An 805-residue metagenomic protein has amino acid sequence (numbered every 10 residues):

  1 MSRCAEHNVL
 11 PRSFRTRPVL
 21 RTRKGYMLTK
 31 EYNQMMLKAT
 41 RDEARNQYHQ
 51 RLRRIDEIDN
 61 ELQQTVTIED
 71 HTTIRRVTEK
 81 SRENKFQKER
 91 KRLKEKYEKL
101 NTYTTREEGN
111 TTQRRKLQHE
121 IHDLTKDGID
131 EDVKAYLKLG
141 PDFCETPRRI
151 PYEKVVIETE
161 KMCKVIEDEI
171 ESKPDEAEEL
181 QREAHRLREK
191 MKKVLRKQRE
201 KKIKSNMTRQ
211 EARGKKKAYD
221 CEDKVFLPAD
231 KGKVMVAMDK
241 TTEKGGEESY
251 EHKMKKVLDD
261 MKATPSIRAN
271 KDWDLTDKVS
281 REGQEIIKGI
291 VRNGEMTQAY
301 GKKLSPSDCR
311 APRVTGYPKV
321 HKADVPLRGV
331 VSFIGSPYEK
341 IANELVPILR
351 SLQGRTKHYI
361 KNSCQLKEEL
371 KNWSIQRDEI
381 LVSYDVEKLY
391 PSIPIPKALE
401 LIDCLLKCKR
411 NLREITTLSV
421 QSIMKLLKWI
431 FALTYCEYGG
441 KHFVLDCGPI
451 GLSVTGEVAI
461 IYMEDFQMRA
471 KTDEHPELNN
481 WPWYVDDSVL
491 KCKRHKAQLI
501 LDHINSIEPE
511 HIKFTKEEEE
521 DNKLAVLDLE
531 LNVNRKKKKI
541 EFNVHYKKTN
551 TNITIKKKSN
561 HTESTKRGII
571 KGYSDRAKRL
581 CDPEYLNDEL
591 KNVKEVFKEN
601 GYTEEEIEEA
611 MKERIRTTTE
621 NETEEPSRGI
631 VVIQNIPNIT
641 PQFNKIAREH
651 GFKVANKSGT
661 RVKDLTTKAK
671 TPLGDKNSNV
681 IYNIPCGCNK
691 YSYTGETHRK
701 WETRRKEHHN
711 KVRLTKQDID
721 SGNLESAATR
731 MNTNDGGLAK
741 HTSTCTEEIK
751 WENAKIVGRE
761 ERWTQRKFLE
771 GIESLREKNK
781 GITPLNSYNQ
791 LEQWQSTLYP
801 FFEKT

Functional and structural regions predicted by a protein language model:
M1-V314, A323: Non-catalytic, polymerase-adjacent accessory regions of viral genome-replication enzymes
A218-Y219, P228, S307-A311, H321-D324 (+12 more regions): Intrinsically disordered, low-complexity regulatory regions enriched in Ser/Pro/Gly/Thr and acidic residues
K271-K319, G354-C364, S383, E387-L389 (+4 more regions): Amphipathic alpha-helical blocks
Y317, L345, D385, G451 (+5 more regions): GIY-YIG nuclease signature motif recognition
I348, I360, Q365-E368, N372-D502 (+4 more regions): Conserved polymerase palm-domain catalytic core
L427-V444, K516-E595: A conserved non-catalytic segment of reverse transcriptases and RNA-directed RNA polymerases corresponding to the late
K538-N560, R567-G568, L586-N587, K591-E599 (+2 more regions): Structure-specific nucleic-acid interaction/processing domains
E624-L665: Amphipathic alpha-helical
